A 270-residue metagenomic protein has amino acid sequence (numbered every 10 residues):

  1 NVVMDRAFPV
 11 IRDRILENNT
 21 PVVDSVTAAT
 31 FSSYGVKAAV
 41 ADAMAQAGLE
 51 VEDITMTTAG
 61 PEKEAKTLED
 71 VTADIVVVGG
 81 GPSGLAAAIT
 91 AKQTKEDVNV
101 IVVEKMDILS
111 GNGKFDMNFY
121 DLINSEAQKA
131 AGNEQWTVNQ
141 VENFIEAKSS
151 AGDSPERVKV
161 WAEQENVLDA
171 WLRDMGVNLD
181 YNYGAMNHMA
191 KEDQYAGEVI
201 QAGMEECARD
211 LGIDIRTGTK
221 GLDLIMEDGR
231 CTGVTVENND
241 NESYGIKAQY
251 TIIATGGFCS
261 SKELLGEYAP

Functional and structural regions predicted by a protein language model:
N1-T58: Active-site- and interface-proximal helix/loop "cap" or "latch" segments in soluble metabolic and energy-transducing
D13, D174-V177, I253-S260: Glycine-rich, acidic and aromatic/proline-enriched surface loops and short helix-turn segments that act as binding
I54-T72: A short, basic/flexible loop-to-alpha-helix module at the beginning of a structural domain
D70-A73, D240-Y250: Core beta-strand elements of the Rossmann-like FAD/NAD(P) dinucleotide-binding domain in flavoenzyme oxidoreductases
D70-V102: N-terminal Rossmann-like FAD-binding beta1-loop-alpha1 element of flavoenzymes
N99, K105-D214, E263-P270: Conserved N-terminal/central alpha/beta ligand/cofactor-binding core
T217-C231: A conserved short coil-to-beta-strand element within the FAD-binding core of flavoproteins
N241, Q249-P270: Glycine-rich loop(s) and the adjacent beta-strand/alpha-helix scaffold that form part
